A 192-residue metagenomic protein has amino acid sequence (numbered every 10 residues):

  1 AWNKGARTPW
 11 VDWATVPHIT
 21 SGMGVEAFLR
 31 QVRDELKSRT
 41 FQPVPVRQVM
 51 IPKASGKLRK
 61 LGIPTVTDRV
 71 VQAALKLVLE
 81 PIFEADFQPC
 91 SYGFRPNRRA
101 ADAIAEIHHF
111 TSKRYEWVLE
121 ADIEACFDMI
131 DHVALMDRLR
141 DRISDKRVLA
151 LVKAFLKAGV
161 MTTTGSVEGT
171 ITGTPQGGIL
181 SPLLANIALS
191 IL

Functional and structural regions predicted by a protein language model:
A1-E26: Non-catalytic, polymerase-adjacent accessory regions of viral genome-replication enzymes
V11, L77, A121-I123: Residues immediately flanking
F28, P43-P45, D86-R98, D102-L192: Conserved polymerase palm-domain catalytic core
E35-K37, Q42-P45, V49: Extended, charge-enriched "interface" segments that sit outside catalytic cores
G62, V66-K76, D86, A100 (+2 more regions): Duplex nucleic acid-engaging cores and interfaces of nucleic-acid transaction enzymes
V66-V70, P81, L135-R142: Extended active-site and interfacial segments that coordinate phosphate-rich ligands in large catalytic machineries
L77-L79, A188: Short conserved beta-strand segments at catalytic cores or DNA/RNA-binding microdomains of nucleic-acid binding
